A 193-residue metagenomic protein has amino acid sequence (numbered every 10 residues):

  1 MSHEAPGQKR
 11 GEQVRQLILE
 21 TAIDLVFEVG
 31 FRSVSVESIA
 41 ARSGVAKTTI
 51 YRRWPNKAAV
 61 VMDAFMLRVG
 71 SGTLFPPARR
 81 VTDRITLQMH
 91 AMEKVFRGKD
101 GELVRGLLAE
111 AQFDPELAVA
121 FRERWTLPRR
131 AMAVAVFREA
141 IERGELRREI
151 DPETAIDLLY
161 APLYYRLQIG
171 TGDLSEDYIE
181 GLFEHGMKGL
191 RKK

Functional and structural regions predicted by a protein language model:
M1-E4, L87, A91-K94, A131 (+4 more regions): C-terminal peripheral helix-coil segments that are non-catalytic and often amphipathic
M1-V29, S33-G44, T48, A59: Basic, helix-initiating cap at the start of DNA-binding domains
N56, E110-P115: Short loop-to-helix capping motifs
A59-R68: Alpha-helical DNA-contacting segments of helix-turn-helix folds
T73-E102: Hydrophobic alpha-helical connector segments
K94-E102, G106, E116-E142, E153: Amphipathic alpha-helical packing segments from all-alpha helical-bundle domains
